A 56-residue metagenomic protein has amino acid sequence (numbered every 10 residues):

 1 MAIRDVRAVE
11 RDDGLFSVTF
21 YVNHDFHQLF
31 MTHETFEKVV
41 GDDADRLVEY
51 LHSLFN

Functional and structural regions predicted by a protein language model:
M1-E34, A44: N-terminal acidic leader/helix
E37-N56: Mixed-charge, Lys/Arg-enriched low-complexity segments
